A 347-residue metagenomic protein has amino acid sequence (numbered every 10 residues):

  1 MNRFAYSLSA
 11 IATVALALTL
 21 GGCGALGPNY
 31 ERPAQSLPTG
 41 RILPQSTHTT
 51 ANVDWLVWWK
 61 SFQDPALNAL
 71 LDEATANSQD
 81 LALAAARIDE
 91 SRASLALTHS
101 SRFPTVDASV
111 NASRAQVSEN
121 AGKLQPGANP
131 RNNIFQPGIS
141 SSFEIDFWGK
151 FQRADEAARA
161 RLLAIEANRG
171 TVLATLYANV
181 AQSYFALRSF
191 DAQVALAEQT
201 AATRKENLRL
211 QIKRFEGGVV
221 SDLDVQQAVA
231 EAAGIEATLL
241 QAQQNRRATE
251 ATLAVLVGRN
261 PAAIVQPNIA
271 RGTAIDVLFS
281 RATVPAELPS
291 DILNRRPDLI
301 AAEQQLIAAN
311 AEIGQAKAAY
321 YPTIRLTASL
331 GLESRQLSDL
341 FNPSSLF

Functional and structural regions predicted by a protein language model:
N2-T13, A17-A76, F135, D155 (+4 more regions): Terminal intrinsically disordered/low-complexity segments used for targeting and assembly
L67-A69, E90, I134-Q136, Q182 (+2 more regions): Transmembrane beta-barrel architecture of outer-membrane proteins
A86, E90-A93: Membrane-embedded segments
R102-N129, S142-T171, F190-Q193, A263-A270 (+2 more regions): Small/polar (Gly/Ser/Thr/Ala-rich) solvent-exposed segments that form structured loops/beta-strands/short helices used
P137-S141: Membrane-embedded beta-strands of outer-membrane beta-barrel proteins, especially the hydrophobic/small aromatic
F151, A167-L288: Periplasmic alpha-helical coiled-coil/stalk elements that build and connect Gram-negative outer-membrane
L299-T323: Long hydrophobic segments that form regular secondary structure
